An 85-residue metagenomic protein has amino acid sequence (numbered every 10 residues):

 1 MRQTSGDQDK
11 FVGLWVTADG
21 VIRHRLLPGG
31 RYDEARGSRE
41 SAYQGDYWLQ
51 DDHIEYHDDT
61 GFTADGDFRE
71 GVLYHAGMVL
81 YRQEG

Functional and structural regions predicted by a protein language model:
M1-G85: Lipid interaction determinants
